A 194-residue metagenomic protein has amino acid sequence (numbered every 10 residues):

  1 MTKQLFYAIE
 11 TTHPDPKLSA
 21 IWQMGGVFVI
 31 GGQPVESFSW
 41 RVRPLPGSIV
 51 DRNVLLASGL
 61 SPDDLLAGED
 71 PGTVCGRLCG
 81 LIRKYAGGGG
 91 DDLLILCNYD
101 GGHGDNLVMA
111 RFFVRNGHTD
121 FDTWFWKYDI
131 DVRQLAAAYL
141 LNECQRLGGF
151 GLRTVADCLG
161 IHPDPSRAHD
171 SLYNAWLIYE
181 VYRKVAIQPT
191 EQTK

Functional and structural regions predicted by a protein language model:
M1, W40, T190-K194: Short intrinsically disordered terminal tails
T2-N106, D157-L159: Conserved non-catalytic scaffold segment of RNase H-like nuclease domains
P14-P16, A137, E180: Conserved protein kinase catalytic core
V42-S58, P62-L65, V132-Y173: Active-site-proximal helix-loop-helix substrate-binding element of RNase H-like nuclease domains
I95-H103, L107-V108, F112, C144-K194: Acidic, Mg2+-coordinating catalytic module of metal-dependent nucleases/exonucleases that use a two-metal-ion mechanism
G104-K127: Substrate-recognition/cap helix-loop segment adjacent to the acidic, metal-dependent catalytic center of Asp-based
